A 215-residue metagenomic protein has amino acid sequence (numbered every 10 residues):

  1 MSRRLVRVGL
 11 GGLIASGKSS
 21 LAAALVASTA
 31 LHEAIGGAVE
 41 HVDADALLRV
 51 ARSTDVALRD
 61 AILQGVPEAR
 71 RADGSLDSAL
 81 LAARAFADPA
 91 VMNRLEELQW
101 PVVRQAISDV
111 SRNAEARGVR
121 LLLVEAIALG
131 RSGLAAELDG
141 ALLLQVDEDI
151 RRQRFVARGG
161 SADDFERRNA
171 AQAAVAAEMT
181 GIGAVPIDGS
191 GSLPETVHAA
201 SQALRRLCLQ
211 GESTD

Functional and structural regions predicted by a protein language model:
L10: Hydrophobic anchor at the beta1->P-loop junction of P-loop NTPases
L13: P-loop (Walker A) phosphate-binding loop of NTP-binding proteins
S16: ATP-binding Walker
S19: Walker A/P-loop
A46-V119: ATP-dependent small-molecule kinase phosphotransfer cores that center on conserved nucleotide phosphate-binding segments
I107, R131-E137, V156-D215: Small-molecule kinase domains that catalyze NTP-dependent phosphoryl transfer to phosphate-bearing small molecules
S108-A116, L121-A157: ATP-dependent NMP and nucleoside kinases share a basic, alpha-helical "lid"
